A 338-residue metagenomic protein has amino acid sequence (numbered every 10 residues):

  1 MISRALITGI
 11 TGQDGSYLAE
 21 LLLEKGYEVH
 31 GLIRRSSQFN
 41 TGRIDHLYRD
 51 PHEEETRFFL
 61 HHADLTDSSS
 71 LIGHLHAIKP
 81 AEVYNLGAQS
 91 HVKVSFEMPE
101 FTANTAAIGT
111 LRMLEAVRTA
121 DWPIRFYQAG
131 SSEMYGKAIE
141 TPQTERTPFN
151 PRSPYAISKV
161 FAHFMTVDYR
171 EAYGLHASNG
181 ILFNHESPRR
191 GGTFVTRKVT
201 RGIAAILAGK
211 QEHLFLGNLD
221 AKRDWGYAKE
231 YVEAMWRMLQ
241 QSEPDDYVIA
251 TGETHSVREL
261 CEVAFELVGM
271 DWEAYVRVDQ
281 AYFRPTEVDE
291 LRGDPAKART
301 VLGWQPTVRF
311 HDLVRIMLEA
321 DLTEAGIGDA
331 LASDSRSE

Functional and structural regions predicted by a protein language model:
M1-H185, K229, L239, P306-V308 (+2 more regions): N-terminal Rossmann-like NAD(P)+-binding domain of SDR-like oxidoreductases, especially those catalyzing
L18, E24-K25, G31, S36-F39 (+3 more regions): C-terminal substrate-binding subdomain of Rossmann-fold SDR/epimerase-dehydratase oxidoreductases
